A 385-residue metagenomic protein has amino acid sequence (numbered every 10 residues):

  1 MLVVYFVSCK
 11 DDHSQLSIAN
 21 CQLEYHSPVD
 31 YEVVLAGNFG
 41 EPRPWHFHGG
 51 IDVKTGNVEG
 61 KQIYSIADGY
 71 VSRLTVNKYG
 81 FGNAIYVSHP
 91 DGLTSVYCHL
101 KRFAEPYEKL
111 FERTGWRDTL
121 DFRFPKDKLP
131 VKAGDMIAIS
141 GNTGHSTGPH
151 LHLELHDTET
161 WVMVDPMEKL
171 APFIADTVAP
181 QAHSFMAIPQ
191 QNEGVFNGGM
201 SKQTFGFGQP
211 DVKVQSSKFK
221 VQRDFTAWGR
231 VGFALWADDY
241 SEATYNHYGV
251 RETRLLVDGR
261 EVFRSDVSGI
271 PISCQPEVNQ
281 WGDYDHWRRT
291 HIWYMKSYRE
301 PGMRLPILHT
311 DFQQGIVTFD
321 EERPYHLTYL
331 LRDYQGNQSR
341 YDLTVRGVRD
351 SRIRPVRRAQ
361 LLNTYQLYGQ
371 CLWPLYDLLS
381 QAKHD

Functional and structural regions predicted by a protein language model:
M1-C9: Hydrophobic h-region of N-terminal signal peptides that target proteins for export in Gram-negative bacteria
C9-H13, S17-T94, F103-P106, L120-D127 (+6 more regions): Surface-exposed, glycine-biased beta-strand/turn segments
S95-Y107, S265-P276: Short, solvent-exposed beta-strand-terminating loops
L100, G148-H156: Histidine-centered catalytic micro-motifs
L110-L120: A solvent-exposed, charged loop/short amphipathic helix patch at secondary-structure junctions
K132, A175, Q190-E193, M200-D350: Long, low-complexity serine/threonine/glycine- and acidic-rich segments characteristic of extracellular
A182-F205, R354-H384: Compositionally biased low-complexity segments at domain edges in trafficked proteins and select soluble regulators
